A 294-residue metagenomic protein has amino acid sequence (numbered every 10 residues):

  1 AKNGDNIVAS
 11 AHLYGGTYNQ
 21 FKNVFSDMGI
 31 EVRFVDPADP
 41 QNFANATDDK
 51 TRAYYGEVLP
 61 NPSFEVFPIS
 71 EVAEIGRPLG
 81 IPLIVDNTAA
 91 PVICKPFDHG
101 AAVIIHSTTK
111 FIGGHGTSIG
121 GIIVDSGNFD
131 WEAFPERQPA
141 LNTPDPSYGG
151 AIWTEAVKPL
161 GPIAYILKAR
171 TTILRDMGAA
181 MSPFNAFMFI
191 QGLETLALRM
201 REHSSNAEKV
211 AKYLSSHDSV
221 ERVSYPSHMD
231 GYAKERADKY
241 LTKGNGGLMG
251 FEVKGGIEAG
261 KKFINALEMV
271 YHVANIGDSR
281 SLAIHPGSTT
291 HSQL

Functional and structural regions predicted by a protein language model:
A1-S216: Conserved PLP-enzyme active-site core in the AAT-like
M200, S215, S219-L294: Conserved C-terminal alpha-helix-loop-beta "cap" of PLP-dependent enzymes that closes/shapes the active-site mouth
